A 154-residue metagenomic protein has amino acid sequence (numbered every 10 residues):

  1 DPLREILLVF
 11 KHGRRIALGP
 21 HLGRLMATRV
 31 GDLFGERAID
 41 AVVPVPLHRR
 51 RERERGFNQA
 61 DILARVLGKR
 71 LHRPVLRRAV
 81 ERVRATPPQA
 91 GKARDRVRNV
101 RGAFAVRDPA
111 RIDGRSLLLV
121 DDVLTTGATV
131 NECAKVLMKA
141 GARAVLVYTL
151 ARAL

Functional and structural regions predicted by a protein language model:
D1-L119, A128-L154: Conserved PRPP/pyrophosphate-binding segment of the phosphoribosyltransferase/PRPP-pathway fold
